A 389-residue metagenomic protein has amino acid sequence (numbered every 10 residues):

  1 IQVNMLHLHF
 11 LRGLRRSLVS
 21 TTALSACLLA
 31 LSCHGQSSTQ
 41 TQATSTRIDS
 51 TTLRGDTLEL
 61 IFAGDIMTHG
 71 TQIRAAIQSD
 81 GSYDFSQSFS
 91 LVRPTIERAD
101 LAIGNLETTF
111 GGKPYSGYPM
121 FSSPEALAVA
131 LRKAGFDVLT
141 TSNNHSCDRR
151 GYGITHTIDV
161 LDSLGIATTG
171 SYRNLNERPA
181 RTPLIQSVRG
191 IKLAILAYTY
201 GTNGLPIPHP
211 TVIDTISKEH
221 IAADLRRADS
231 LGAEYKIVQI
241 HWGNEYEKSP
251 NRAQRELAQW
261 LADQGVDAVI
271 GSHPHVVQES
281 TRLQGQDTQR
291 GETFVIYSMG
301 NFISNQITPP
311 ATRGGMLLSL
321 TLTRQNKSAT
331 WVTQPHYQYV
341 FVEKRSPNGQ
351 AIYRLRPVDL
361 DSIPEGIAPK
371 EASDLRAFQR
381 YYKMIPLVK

Functional and structural regions predicted by a protein language model:
I1-L14: N-terminal secretory signal peptides that target proteins for export/translocation
L6, C33-K389: Acidic, metal/ion-coordinating pockets
S20-A30: Bacterial N-terminal signal peptides
